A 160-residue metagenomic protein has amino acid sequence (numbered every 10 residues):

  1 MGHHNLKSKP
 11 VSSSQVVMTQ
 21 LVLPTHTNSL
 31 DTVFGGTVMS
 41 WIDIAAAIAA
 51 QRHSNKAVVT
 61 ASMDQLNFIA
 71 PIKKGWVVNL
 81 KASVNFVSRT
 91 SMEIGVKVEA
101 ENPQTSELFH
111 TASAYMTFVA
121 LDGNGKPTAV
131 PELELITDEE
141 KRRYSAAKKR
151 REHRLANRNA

Functional and structural regions predicted by a protein language model:
H3-V16, K73-K74, N85-A160: HotDog/MaoC-like acyl-thioester-processing domains
V11-S13, V33, A47-K81, N85-V87 (+2 more regions): Hydrophobic beta-strand-centered segment that forms part of the acyl-chain substrate-binding groove
T27-M39: A conserved, well-ordered hydrophobic junction motif at loop->secondary-structure transitions
